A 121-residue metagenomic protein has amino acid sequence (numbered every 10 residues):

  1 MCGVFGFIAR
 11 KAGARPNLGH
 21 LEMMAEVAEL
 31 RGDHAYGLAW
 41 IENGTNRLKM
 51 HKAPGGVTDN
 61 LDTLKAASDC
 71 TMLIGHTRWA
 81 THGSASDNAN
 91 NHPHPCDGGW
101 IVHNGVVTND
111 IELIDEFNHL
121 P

Functional and structural regions predicted by a protein language model:
M1-V106, D110-F117: N-terminal glutamine amidotransferase
L120-P121: Contiguous alpha-helical scaffold segments within structured protein domains that host functional hotspots
